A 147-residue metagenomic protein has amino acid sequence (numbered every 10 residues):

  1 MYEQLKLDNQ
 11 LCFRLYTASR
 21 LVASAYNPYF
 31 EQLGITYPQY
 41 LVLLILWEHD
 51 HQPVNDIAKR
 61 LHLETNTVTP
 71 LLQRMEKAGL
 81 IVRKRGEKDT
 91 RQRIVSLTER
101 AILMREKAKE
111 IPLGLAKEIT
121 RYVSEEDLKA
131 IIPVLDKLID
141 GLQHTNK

Functional and structural regions predicted by a protein language model:
M1-E3, E125-K147: C-terminal regulatory/oligomerization modules of transcriptional regulators
M1-L33: N-terminal leader segment of winged-helix/HTH proteins
C12-F13, L33-L44, N66: Short alpha-helical elements of helix-turn-helix
Y16, L44-E48, K109, D136: Short, locally clustered residues in the helix-turn-helix/winged-helix DNA-binding domain
L21, A25, L41-L44, L103: Pre-recognition alpha-helix immediately N-terminal to the DNA-recognition helix within helix-turn-helix or winged-helix
A23, Q73-P133: Charged, amphipathic alpha-helical coiled-coil/dimerization segments
H49-P53: Short capping segments at the starts of secondary-structure elements
V54-N55, N66, Q73, R93: Residues within helix-turn-helix
